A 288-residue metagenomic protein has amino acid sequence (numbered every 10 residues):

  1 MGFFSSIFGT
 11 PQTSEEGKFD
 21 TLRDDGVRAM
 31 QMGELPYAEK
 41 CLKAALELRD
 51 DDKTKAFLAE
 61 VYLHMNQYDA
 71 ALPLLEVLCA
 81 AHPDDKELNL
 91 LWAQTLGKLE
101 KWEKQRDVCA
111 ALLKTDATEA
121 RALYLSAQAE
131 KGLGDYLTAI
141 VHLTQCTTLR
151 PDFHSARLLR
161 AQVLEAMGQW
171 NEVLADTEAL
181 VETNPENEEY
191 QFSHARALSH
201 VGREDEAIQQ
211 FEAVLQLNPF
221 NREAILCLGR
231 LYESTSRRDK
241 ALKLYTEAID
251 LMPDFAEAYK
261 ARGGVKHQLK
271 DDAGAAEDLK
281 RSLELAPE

Functional and structural regions predicted by a protein language model:
E15-E47, D51, F57-E60, H64 (+4 more regions): Alpha-helical segment of the N-proximal tetratricopeptide repeat
F19, D52-K53, K86-E87, A120-R121 (+4 more regions): Helix-start (N-cap) detector for alpha-helical repeat units in TPR-like alpha-solenoids, especially tetratricopeptide
A44-A45, V77-L78, A111-L112, Q145-C146 (+4 more regions): Canonical positions in the second alpha-helix
R49-D50, P83, A117, P151 (+4 more regions): Short coil turns that delineate tetratricopeptide repeat
